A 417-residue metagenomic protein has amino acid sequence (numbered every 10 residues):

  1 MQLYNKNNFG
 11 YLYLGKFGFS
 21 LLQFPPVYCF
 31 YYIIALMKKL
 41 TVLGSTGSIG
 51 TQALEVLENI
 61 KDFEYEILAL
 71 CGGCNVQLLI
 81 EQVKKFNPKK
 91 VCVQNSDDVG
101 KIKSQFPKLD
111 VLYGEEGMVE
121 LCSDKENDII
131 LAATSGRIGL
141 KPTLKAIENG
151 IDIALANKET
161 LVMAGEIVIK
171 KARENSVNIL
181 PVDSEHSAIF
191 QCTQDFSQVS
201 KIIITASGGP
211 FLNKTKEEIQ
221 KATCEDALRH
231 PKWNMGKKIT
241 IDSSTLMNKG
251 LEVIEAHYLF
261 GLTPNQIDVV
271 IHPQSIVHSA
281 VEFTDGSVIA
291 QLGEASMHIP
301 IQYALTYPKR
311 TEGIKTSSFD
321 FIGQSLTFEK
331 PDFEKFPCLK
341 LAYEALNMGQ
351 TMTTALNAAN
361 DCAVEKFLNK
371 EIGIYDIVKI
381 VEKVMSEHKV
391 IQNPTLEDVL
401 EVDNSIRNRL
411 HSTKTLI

Functional and structural regions predicted by a protein language model:
F9-L14: Short hydrophobic targeting helices and cationic amphipathic motifs that mediate membrane/organellar targeting
Q23: C-terminal active-site-capping segments
M37-I417: Catalytic, metal-anchored helix/loop core of enzyme active sites in primary metabolism
